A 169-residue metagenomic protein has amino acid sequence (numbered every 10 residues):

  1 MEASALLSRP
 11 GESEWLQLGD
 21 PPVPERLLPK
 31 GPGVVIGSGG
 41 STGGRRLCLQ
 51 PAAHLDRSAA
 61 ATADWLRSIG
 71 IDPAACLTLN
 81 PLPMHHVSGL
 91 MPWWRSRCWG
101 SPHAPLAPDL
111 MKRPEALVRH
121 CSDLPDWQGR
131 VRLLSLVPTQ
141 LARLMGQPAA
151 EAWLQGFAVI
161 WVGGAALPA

Functional and structural regions predicted by a protein language model:
M1-R26, I160: ANL superfamily adenylate-forming
D20-G37, I71-L77: Conserved pre-ATP/AMP-binding loop-to-beta segment of ANL
G33-A60: Conserved AMP-binding A3 loop
S38-S41, T78, W93, L134 (+1 more regions): Conserved S/T- and glycine-rich ATP-binding loop of Class I adenylate-forming
D56, H85, L141-A142: Nucleotide phosphate-binding site architecture
A60-A75, H85-R130: Conserved AMP-binding/adenylation subdomain of ANL enzymes
P108-A116, C121, W127-A169: Adenylate-forming
